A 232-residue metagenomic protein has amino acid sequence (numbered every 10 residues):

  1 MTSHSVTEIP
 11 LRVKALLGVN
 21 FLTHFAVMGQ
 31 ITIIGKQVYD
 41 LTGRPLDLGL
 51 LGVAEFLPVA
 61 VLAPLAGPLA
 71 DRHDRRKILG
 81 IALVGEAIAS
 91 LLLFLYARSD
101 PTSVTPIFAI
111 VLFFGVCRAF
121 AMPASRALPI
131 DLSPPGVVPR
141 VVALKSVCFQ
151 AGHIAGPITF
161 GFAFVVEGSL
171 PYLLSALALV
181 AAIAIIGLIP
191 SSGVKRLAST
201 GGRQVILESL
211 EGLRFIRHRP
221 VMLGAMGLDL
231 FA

Functional and structural regions predicted by a protein language model:
M1-A232: Alpha-helical transmembrane-bundle signature of multi-pass membrane transport and export proteins
